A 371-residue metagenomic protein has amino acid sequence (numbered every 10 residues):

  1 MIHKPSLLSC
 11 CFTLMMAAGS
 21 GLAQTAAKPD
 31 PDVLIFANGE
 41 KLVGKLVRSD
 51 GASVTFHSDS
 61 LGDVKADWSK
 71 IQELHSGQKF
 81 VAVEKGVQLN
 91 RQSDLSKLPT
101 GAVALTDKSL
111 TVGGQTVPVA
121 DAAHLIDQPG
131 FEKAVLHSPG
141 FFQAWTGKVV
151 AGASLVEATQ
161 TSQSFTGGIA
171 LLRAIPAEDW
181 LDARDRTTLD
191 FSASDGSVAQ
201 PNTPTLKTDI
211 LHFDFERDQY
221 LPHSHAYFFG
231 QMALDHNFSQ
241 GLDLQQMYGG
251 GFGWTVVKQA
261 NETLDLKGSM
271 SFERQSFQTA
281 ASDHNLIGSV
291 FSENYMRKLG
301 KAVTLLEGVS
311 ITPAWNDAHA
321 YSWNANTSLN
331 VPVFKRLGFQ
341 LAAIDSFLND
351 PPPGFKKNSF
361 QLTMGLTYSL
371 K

Functional and structural regions predicted by a protein language model:
A23-V156, T161-S162, T166-L172: Compositionally biased alpha-helical segments
W145, T161-G167, K207-L211, L244-Y248 (+4 more regions): Residues that define the transmembrane beta-barrel architecture of outer-membrane proteins
G147-V149, D185-L189, A226-G230, Q246-Y248 (+6 more regions): Transmembrane beta-strands of outer-membrane beta-barrel proteins
V149-A153, G167-R173, F215-Q219, L234 (+7 more regions): Residues on the lipid-exposed face of transmembrane beta-strands in outer-membrane beta-barrel proteins
A153-E157, F191-S197, M232-F238, W254-V256 (+4 more regions): Transmembrane beta-strands of outer-membrane beta-barrel pores
L155-Q163, P201-T208, H236-L244, A280 (+2 more regions): Solvent-exposed loop/turn segments connecting transmembrane beta-strands in outer-membrane beta-barrel proteins
E178-T187, L221-F228, Q259-L264, K298-L305 (+2 more regions): Repeated loop/turn-to-beta-strand initiation elements of outer-membrane beta-barrel proteins
H319-K371: Predominantly the C-terminal beta-signal and adjacent terminal strand-loop region of outer-membrane beta-barrel
